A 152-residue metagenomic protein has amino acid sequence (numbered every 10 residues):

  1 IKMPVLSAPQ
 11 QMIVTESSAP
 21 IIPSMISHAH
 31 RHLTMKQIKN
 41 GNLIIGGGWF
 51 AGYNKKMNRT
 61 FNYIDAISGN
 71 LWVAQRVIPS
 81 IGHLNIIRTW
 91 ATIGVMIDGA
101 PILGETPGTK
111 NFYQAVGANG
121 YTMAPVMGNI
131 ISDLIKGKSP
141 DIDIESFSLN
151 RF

Functional and structural regions predicted by a protein language model:
I1-P23: Central helical "cap/lid" subdomain
K2, N70-V73, V77, L134 (+1 more regions): Change "in soluble alpha/beta enzymes" to "in soluble alpha/beta proteins
M3-V5, S27, H83, K138-E145: A short alpha-helix-loop-beta-strand transition element characteristic of N-terminal alpha/beta dinucleotide-binding
S7, R31, A118: Short, small/polar residue-rich loop motifs at catalytic or cofactor-binding pockets
S7-A8, N62-G69, D98, T122 (+2 more regions): Conserved active-site and cofactor/substrate-binding residues in soluble primary-metabolism enzymes
S18-T109: Active-site lid/adjacent beta-loop-alpha segment flanking the redox-cofactor pocket in flavoenzymes
P107-F152: C-terminal lid/capping helical subdomain adjacent to the catalytic/cofactor pocket in oxidative enzymes
